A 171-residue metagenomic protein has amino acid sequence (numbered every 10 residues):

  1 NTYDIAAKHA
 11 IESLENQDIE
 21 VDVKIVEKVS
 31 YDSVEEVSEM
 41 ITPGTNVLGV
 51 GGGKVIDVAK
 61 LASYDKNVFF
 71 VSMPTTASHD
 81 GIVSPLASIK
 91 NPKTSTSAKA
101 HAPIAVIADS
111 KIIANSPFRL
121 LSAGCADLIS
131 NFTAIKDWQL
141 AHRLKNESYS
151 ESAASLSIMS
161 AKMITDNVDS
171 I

Functional and structural regions predicted by a protein language model:
N1, G51, A108: Short beta-strand/turn micro-motifs composed of small residues that flank or help shape donor/cofactor-binding pockets
N1-N46: ATP/NTP phosphate-donor binding region
T2-Y3, V29, K54, A77 (+1 more regions): Glycine-/small-residue-rich active-site loops that bind phosphorylated ligands and cofactors
A7-H9, V58-K60, I82-V83, P117: Short glycine-/acidic-enriched loop or helix-start segments at secondary-structure transitions that form or flank
V34-E36, D57-A59, P92-T94: A generic local structural motif
I41-A62, K66-A77: A short, small-residue-rich loop immediately preceding and capping a beta-strand
Y64-S160: A glycine/threonine-rich phosphate-anchoring loop and its flanking beta-alpha core in nucleotide/phosphate-binding
K162-I171: Oxyanion-binding "anion nests"
